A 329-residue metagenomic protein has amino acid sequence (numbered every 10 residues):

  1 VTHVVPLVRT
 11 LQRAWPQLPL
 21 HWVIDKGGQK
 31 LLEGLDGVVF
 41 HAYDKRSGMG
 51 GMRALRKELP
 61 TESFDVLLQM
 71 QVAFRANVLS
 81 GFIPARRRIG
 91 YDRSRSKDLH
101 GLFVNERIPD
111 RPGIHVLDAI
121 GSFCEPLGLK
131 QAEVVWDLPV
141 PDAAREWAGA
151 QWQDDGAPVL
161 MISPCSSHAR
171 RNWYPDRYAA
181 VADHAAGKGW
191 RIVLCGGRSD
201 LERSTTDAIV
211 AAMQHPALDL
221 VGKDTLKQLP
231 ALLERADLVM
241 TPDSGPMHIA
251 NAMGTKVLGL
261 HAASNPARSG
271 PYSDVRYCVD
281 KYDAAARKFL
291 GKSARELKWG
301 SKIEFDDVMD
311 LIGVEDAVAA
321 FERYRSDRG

Functional and structural regions predicted by a protein language model:
V1-G329: Catalytic machinery of carbohydrate-active enzymes, primarily nucleotide-sugar-dependent glycosyltransferases
